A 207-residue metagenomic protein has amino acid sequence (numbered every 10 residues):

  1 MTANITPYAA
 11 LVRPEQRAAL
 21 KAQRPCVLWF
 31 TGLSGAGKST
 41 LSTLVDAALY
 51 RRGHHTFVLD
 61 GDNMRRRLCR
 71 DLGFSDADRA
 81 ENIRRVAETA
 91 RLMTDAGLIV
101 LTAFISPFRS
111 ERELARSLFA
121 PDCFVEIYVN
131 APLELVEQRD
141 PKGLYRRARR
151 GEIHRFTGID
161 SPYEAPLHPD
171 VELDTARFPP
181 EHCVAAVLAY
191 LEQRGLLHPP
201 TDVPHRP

Functional and structural regions predicted by a protein language model:
M1-V27: Extreme N-terminal, non-catalytic leader segments that precede Walker-type/kinase nucleotide-binding cores
F30: Hydrophobic anchor at the beta1->P-loop junction of P-loop NTPases
S34: The conserved Walker
K38: Conserved lysine of the Walker
T43-R91, D95: Conserved substrate/cofactor phosphate-moiety recognition/catalytic segment in nucleotide-dependent phosphotransferases
V58, F124-E126, D170-E172: Conserved beta-strand scaffold positions in the cores of enzyme catalytic domains, especially in NTP/NDP-utilizing
R67-F74, D78, A90-R149, R155: ATP-dependent NMP and nucleoside kinases share a basic, alpha-helical "lid"
N130-L133, Q138-A186, R194-R206: Small-molecule kinase domains that catalyze NTP-dependent phosphoryl transfer to phosphate-bearing small molecules
